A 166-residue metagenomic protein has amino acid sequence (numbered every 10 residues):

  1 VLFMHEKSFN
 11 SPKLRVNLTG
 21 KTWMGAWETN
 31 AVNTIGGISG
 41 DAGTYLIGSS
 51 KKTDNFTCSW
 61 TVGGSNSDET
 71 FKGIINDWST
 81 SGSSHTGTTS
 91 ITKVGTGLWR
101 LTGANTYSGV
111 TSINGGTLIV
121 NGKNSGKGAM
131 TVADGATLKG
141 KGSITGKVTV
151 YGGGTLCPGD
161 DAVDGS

Functional and structural regions predicted by a protein language model:
V1-R15, G40-A133, S143: Extracellular repeat-rich scaffold modules on cell surfaces
N17-G20, A31, S39-A42: Acidic, glycine-rich low-complexity segments
L18-G20, G109, V132-D134, T149-G152: Short "repeat-start/strand-capping" segments in structured domains, especially the N-termini of parallel beta-helix
K21-N30, K139-K141: Short aromatic-glycine motifs in intrinsically disordered, low-complexity regions
A26-W27, V32, L46-K51, G146: Proline-centered turn/helix-capping motifs that create local helix->coil transitions or kinks
E28-N30, V62-N66, D160-D161: Secondary-structure transition/turn motif
D54, S59-T61, I91, A136-S166: Extracellular beta-strand/loop-rich repeat segments of large surface/secreted proteins
